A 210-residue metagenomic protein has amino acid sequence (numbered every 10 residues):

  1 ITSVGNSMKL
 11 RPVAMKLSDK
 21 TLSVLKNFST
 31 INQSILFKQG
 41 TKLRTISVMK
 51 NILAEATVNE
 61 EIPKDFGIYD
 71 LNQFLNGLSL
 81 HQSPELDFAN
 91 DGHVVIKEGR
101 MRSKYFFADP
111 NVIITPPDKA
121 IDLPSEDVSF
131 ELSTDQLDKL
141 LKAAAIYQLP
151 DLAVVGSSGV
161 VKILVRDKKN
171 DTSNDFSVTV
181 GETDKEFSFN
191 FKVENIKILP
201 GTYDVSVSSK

Functional and structural regions predicted by a protein language model:
T2-F107, S125-K210: DNA polymerase processivity clamps
P110-F130: Long, charge-dense
